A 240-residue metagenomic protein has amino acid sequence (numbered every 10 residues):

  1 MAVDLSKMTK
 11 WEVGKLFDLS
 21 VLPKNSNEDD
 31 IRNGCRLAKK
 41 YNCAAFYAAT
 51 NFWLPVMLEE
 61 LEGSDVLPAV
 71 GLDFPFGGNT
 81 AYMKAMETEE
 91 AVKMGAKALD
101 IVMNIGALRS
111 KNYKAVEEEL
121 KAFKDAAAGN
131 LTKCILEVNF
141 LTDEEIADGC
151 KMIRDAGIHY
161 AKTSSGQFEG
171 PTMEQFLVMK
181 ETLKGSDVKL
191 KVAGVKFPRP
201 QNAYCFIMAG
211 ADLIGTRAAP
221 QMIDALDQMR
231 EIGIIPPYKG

Functional and structural regions predicted by a protein language model:
M1-E89, K93, D148, M152: Conserved N-terminal beta1-alpha1 strand-loop-helix module at the mouth
M1-R36, V178-K189, F197-G240: Alpha/beta catalytic cores of nucleotide-metabolism and tRNA/nucleoside-modifying enzymes
V13-V21, A44-A48, V66-F74, L99-I101 (+4 more regions): Hydrophobic faces of well-ordered beta-strands that scaffold small-molecule active sites in alpha/beta enzyme cores
D18, M57, A91, C134 (+3 more regions): Conserved, mostly hydrophobic/aromatic
A48-L67, G78-A85, G106-A126, F140-I146 (+4 more regions): Active-site-adjacent beta->alpha loops and helix N-cap segments on the catalytic face of soluble alpha/beta enzymes
V70, F74-P75, K93-L108, D155-G170 (+1 more regions): Glycine-rich phosphate-binding active-site loops on the catalytic face of alpha/beta enzymes
N130, L136-V138, T142-D143, A147-G149 (+2 more regions): Active-site pocket-lining segment
